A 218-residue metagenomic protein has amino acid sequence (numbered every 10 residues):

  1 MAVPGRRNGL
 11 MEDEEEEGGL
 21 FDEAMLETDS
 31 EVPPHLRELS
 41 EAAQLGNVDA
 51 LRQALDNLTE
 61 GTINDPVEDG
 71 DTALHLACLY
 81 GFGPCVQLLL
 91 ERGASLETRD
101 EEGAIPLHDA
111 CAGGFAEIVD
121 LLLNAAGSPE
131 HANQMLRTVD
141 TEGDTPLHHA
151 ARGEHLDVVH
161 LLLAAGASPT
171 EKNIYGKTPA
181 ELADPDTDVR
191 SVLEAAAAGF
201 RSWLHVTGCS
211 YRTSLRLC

Functional and structural regions predicted by a protein language model:
M1-E38, A165-C218: Ankyrin-repeat-protein effector appendages
D22-A73: N-terminal segments that cap or nucleate solenoid repeat domains
E41-G46, L76-F82, D109-F115, H149-H155 (+1 more regions): Ankyrin repeat A-helix N-terminal signature
A50, P84-C85, E117-I118, D157-V158 (+1 more regions): Conserved ankyrin/ankyrin-like repeat signature
L55-G61, Q87-A94, L121-Q134, H160-A167 (+1 more regions): Ankyrin repeat domain, specifically the short helix-to-loop turn at the C-terminus of the second helix of each repeat
E101-A104, H108-Q134: Alpha-helical adaptor scaffolds
